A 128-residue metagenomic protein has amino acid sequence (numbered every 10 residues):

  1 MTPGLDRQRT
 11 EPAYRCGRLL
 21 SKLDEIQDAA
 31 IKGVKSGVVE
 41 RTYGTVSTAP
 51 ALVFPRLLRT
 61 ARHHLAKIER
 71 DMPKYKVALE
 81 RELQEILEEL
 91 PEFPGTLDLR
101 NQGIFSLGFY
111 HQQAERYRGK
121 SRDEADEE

Functional and structural regions predicted by a protein language model:
M1-E128: Intrinsic-disorder/low-complexity detector
